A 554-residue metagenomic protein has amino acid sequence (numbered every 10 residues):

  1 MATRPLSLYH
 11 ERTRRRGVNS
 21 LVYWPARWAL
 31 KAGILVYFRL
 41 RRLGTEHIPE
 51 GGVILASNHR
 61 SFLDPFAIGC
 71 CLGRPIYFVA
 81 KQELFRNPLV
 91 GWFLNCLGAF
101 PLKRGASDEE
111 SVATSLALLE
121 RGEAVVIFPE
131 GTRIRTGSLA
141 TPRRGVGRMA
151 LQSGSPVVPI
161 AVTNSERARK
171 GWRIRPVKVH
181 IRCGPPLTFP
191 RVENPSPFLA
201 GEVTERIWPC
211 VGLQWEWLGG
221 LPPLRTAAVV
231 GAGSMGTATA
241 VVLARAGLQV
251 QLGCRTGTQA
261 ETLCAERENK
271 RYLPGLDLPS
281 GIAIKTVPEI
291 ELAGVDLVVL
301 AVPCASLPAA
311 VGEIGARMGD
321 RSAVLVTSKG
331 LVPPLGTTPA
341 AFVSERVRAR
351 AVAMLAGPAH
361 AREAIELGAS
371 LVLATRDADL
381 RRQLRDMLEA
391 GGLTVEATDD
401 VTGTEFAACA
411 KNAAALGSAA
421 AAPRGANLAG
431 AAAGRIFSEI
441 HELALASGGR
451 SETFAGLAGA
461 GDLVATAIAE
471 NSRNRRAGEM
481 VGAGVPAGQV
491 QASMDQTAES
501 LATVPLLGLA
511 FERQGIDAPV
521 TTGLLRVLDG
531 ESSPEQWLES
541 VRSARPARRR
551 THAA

Functional and structural regions predicted by a protein language model:
A2-I48, N87-L97: A transmembrane-helix-recognition feature enriched in membrane-embedded lipid enzymes and envelope glyco-/phospholipid
A2-V22, E110-P223: Non-catalytic C-terminal accessory region of glycerolipid acyltransferases and related lyso-lipid remodeling enzymes
L35, H47-A106, T114: Catalytic core of membrane glycerolipid acyltransferases/transacylases, capturing the structured, soluble-facing
P223-L276, T286: NAD(P)+-binding Rossmann beta1-loop-alpha1 motif at the extreme N-terminus of oxidoreductases
L278, I284-G368, R382-D386: Rossmann-like NAD(P)(H) cofactor-binding subdomain of soluble oxidoreductases
R317, R346-R350, G368-T453: Internal alpha-helical scaffold of NAD(P)-dependent oxidoreductase catalytic cores
K411, S418-A419, L445-G459, L463-A554: NAD(P)-dependent Rossmann-like dehydrogenase/reductase catalytic/cofactor-binding core
